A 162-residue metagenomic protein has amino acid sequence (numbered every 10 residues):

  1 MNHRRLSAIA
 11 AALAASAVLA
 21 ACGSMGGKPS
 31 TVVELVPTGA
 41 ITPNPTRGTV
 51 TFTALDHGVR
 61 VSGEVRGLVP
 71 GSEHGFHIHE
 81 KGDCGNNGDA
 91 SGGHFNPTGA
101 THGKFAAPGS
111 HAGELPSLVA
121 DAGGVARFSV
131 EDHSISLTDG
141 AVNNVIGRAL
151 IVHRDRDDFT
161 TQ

Functional and structural regions predicted by a protein language model:
N2, L6, A15-Q162: N-terminal leader/targeting pre-sequences
